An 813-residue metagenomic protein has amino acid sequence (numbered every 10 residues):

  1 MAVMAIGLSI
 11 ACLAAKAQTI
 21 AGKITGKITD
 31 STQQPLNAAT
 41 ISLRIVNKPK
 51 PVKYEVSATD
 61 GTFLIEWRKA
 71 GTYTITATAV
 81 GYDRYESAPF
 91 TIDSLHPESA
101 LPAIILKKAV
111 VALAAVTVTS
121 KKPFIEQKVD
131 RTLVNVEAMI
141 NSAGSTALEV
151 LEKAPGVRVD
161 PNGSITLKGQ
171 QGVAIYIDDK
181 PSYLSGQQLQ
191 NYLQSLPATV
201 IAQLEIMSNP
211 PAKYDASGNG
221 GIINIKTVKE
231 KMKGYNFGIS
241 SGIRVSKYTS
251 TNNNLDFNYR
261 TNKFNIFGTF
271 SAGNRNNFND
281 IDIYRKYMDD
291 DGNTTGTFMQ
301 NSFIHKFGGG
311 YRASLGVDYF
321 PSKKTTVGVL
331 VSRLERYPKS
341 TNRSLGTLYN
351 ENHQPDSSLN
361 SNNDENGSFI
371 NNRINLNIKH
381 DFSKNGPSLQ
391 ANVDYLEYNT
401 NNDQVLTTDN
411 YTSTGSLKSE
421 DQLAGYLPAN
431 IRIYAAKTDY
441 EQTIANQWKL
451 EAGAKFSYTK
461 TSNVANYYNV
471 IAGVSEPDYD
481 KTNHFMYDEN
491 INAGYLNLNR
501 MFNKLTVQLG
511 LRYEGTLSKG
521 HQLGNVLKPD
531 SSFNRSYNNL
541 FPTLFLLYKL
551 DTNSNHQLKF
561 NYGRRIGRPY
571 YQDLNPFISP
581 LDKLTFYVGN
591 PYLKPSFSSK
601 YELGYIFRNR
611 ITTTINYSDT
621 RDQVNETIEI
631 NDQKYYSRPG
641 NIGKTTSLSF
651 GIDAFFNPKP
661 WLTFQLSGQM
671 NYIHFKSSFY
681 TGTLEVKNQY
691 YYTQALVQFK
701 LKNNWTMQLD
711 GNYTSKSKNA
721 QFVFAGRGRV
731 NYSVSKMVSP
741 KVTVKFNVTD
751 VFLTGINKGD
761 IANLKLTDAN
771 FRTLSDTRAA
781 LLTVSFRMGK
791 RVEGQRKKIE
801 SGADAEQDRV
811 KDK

Functional and structural regions predicted by a protein language model:
T29, T40-R44, T78-Y82, P97-I140 (+4 more regions): Short, acidic, small-residue-rich periplasmic hinge/interaction motif at the N-terminus of Gram-negative outer-membrane
V46-T62: Short, acidic Ser/Thr/Gly-rich low-complexity loop/linker segments typical of extracellular and cell-surface proteins
A103-I105, A147-V150, L189-N191, G218-S240 (+1 more regions): N-terminal periplasmic accessory domains that precede and gate Gram-negative outer-membrane beta-barrel machines
K180-S208: Short acidic/polar hinge/loop motifs at secondary-structure boundaries that mediate gating or recognition
Y248-D280, N293-N342, I370-N372, P542-L544 (+1 more regions): Transmembrane beta-barrel wall of Gram-negative outer-membrane proteins
I433-K437, D478-N483, K594, K600 (+3 more regions): Outer membrane beta-barrel strand-and-loop segments of large Gram-negative receptors, especially TonB-dependent
N483-N490, I566-D619, S637-L648, N657 (+1 more regions): Outer-membrane beta-barrel signature, preferentially recognizing the C-terminal barrel domain of Gram-negative
L517-K519, N553-K600, I615-Q633, V751-K765: Surface-exposed extracellular loop regions of Gram-negative outer-membrane beta-barrel proteins, predominantly
